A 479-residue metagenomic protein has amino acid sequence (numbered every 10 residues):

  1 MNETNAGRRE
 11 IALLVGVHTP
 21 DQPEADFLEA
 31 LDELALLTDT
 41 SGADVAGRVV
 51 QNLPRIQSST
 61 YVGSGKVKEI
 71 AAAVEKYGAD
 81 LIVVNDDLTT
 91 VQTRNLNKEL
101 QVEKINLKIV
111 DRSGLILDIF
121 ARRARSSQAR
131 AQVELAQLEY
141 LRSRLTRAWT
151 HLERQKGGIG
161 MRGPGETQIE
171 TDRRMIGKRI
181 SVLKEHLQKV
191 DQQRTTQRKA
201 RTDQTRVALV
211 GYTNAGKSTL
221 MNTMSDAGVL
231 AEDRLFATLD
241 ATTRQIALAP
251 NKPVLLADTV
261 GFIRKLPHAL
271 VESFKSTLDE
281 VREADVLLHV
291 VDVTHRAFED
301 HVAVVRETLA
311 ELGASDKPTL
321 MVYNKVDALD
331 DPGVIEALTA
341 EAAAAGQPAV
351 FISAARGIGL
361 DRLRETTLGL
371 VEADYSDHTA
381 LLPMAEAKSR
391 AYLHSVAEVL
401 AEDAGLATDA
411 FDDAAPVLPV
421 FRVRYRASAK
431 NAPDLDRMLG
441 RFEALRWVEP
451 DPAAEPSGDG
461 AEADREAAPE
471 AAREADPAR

Functional and structural regions predicted by a protein language model:
M1-L14, A35, S143-A215, M221-N222 (+3 more regions): C-terminal-of-GTPase-core extension/linker across diverse P-loop GTPases
M1-R112, I116, G440-R479: N-terminal accessory targeting/assembly segments
H18-Q22, L53-R55, D87-T90, G114-L117 (+6 more regions): Conserved nucleotide-binding/hydrolysis micro-motifs of P-loop NTPases
D21-D26, R55-T60, R123-Q128, T167-Q168 (+4 more regions): Flexible beta-alpha connector loops of hexameric P-loop NTPases
A30-L31, A35-D39, A71-K76, D87-K104 (+2 more regions): Conserved C-terminal guanine-recognition region of P-loop GTPase G domains, centered on the G4
D44-G47, Q51-Q57, R234-K265, V286: Switch I (G2) and immediately adjacent beta-strands of P-loop GTPase domains
S113-V133: Short alpha-helix plus adjacent loop in nuclease-associated cores
R198-T202, M224-P253, L266-S273, F298 (+1 more regions): Switch I (effector-binding) loop of TRAFAC-class P-loop GTPase G-domains
